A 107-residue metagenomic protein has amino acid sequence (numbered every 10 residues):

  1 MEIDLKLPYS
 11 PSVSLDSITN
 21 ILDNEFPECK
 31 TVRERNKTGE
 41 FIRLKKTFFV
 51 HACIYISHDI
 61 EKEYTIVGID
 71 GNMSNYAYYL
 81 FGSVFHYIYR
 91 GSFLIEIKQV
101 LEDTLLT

Functional and structural regions predicted by a protein language model:
M1-E2, P11, L106-T107: Generic structural signal for short, solvent-exposed loop/turn connectors between secondary structure elements
M1-I3, L15-K62, D70-S74, F81-G82: Ser/Thr-rich, low-complexity intrinsically disordered terminal regions
L7-V13: Short, surface-exposed ligand-recognition loops at beta-strand->loop->(often short) alpha-helix junctions that present
A77-T107: A conserved amphipathic terminal alpha-helix motif
